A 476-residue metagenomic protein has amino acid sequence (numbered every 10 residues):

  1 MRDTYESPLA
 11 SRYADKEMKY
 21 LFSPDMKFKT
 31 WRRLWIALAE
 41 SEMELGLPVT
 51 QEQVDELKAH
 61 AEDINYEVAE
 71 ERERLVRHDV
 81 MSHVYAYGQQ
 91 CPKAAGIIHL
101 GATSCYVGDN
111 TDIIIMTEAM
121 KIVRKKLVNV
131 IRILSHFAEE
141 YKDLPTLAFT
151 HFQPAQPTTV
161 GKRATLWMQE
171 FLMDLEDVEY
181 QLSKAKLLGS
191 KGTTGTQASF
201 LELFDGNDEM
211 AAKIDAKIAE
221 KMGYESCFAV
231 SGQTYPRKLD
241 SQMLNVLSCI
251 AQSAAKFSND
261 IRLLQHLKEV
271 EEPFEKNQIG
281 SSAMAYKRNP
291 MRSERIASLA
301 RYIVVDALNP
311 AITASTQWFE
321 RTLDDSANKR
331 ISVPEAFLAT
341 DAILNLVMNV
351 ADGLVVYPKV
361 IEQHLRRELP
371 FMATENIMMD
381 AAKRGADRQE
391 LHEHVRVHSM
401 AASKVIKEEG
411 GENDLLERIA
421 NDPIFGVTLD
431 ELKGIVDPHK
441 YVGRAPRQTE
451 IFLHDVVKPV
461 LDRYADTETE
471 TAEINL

Functional and structural regions predicted by a protein language model:
M1-A198, F204-A219, G280-S281, M291-R295 (+5 more regions): A helix-coil-helix interface module used to build multimeric assemblies and to scaffold catalytic/cofactor sites
K19-S23, V68-E70, Q278-S298, E320-E335 (+4 more regions): Short beta-alpha connecting loops at secondary-structure transitions that line or flank enzyme active sites
L38-S41, V123, L127-V130, L134-F137 (+13 more regions): Amphipathic alpha-helices that form helix-helix packing interfaces
E139-G161, E271-K287, E320-A327, D352-M372: Glycine-rich cofactor-pocket loops
K162, S241-C249, N376-R384: Short, well-ordered beta-strand elements within core beta-sheets of diverse protein domains
D174, E225, G232-S326, R330: Glycine-rich anion/phosphate-binding loop at the beta-strand->alpha-helix junction
E271, H394-A401: Active/binding-pocket-proximal capping segment
Y302-R388, H394: Long, amphipathic alpha-helical stalk/connector segments used for oligomerization, subunit docking, or mechanical
